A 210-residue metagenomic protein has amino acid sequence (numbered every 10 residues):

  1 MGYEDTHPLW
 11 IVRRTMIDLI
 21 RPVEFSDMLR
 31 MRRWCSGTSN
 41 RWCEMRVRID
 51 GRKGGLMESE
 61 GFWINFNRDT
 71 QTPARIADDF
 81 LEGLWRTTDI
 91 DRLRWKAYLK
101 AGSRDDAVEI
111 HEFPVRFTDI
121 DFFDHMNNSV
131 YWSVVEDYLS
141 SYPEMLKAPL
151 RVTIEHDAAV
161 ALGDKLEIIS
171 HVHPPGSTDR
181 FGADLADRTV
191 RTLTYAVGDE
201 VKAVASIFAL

Functional and structural regions predicted by a protein language model:
M1-V12, E58-F62, F66-R151: Hot-dog-fold acyl-thioester-processing enzymes
M16-K100, H156-G163, H171-L210: HotDog/MaoC-like acyl-thioester-processing domains
